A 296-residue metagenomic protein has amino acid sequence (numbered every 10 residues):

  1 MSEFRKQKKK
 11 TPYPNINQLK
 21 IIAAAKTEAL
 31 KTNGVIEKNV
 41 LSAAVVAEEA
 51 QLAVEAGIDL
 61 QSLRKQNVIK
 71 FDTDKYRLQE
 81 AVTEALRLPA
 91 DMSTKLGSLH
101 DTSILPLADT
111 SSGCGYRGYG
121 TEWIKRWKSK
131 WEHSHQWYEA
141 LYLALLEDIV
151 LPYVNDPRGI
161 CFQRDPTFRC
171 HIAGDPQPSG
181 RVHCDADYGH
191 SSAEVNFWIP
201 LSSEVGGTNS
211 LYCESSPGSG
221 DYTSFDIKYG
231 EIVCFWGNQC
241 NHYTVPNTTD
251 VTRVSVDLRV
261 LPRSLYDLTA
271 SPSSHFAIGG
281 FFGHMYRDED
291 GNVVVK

Functional and structural regions predicted by a protein language model:
M1-R77, A81: Fe(II)/2-oxoglutarate
T27-E28, R158-I160, A186-S191, S224-D226 (+1 more regions): A general structural signal for short secondary-structure junctions and capping/turn motifs
T73-E139: N-terminal accessory alpha/beta regions
G115-D175, G180-H183, H190: Signature of the catalytic double-stranded beta-helix
R164, A193, G207, T252-V254: Residues that flank catalytic or metal-binding motifs in active/ligand-binding sites
P166-F168, F197-I199, V256-V260: A structural signal for short, well-ordered beta-strand segments
P176-C234: Catalytic core of non-heme Fe(II) oxygenases with the double-stranded beta-helix
P217-K296: Catalytic core of Fe(II)/2-oxoglutarate
